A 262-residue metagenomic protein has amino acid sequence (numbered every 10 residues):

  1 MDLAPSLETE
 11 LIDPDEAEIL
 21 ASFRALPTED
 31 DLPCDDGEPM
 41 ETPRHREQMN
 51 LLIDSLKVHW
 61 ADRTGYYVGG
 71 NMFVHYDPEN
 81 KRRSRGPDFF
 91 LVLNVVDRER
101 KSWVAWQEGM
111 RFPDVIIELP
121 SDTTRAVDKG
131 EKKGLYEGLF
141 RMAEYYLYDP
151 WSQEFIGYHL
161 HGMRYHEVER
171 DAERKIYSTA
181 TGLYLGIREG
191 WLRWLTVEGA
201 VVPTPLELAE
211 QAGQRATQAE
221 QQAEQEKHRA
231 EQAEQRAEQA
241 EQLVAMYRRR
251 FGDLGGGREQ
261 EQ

Functional and structural regions predicted by a protein language model:
M1-E41, S55-V58, V74-P87, V92-F140 (+1 more regions): C-terminal interaction segment
E41, H45, M49: Nuclease catalytic cores
Q48, T64-Y66, P87-D88, P113: A generic secondary-structure signal marking the coil-to-beta-strand transition
D62-V74: A short acidic/basic microdomain associated with nuclease active sites
Y67-G69, Y146-D149: A structural signal for short, well-ordered beta-strand segments and their strand-loop junctions that often border
